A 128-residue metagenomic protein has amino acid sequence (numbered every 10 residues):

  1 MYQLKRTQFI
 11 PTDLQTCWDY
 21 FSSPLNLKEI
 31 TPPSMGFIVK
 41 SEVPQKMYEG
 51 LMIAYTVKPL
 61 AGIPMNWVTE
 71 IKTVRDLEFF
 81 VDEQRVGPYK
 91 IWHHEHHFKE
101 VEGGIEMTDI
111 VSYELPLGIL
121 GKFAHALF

Functional and structural regions predicted by a protein language model:
M1-Y48: Hydrophobic ligand-binding cavity/cleft-lining segments
Y2, L51-I53, I105: Short beta-strand micro-motifs in enzyme catalytic cores
Q3-K5, P64-V68, K90-E95: Short, surface-exposed coil-to-beta transition loops
I10-T12, P59-A61, T73-R75, P88 (+2 more regions): Beta-strand elements of well-folded, non-transmembrane domains
L14, K46-M47, K72-F79, H97-E106: A short, structured loop/turn motif at beta-sheet edges
T16-F21, L27, I53-Y55, I71 (+2 more regions): Hydrophobic pocket/interface hotspot
I38-V86: Glycine-rich portal/gate segments that line the openings of hydrophobic small-molecule binding cavities
E83-F128: Beta-strand/loop substructures that line and gate deep hydrophobic ligand-binding cavities in soluble
